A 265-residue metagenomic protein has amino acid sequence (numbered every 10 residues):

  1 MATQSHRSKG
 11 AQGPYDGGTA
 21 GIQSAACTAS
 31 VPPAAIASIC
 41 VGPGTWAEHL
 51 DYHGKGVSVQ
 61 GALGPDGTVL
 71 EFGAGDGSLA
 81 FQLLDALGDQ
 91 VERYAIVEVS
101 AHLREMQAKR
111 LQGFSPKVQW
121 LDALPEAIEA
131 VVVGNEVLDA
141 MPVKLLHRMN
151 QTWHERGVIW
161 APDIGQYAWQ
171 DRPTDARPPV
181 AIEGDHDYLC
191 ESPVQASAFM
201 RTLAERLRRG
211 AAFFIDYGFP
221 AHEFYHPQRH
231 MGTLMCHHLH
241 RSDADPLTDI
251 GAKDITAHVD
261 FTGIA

Functional and structural regions predicted by a protein language model:
M1-F72, D76-A127, L146: Rossmann-like AdoMet
L124-A265: Class I S-adenosyl-L-methionine
